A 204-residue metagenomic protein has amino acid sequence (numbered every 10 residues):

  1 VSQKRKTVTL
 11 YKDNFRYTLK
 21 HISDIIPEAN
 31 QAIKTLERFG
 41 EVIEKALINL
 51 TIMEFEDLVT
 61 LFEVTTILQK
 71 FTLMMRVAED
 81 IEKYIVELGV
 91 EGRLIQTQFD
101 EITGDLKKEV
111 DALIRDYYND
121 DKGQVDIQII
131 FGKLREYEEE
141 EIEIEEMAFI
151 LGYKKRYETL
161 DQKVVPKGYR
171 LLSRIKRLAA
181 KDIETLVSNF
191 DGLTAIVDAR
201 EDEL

Functional and structural regions predicted by a protein language model:
S2-K6, L10-Y17, I130, E139: Extended, alpha-helix-rich binding/interface surfaces that flank or overlap catalytic cores and mediate recognition
T7, N14, I52, V59 (+8 more regions): A generic structural signal for ordered alpha-helices
T9-L10, N14-H21, D57-T60, E143 (+1 more regions): Secondary-structure junction/capping motif
Y17-V90: Charged, amphipathic alpha-helical linkers/stalks
N30, E37-R38, V42, E79-E201: Long, highly charged, low-complexity intrinsically disordered interaction regions that mediate electrostatic DNA/RNA
L204: Extracellular LysM carbohydrate-binding repeats and other cell-envelope/extracellular binding modules
